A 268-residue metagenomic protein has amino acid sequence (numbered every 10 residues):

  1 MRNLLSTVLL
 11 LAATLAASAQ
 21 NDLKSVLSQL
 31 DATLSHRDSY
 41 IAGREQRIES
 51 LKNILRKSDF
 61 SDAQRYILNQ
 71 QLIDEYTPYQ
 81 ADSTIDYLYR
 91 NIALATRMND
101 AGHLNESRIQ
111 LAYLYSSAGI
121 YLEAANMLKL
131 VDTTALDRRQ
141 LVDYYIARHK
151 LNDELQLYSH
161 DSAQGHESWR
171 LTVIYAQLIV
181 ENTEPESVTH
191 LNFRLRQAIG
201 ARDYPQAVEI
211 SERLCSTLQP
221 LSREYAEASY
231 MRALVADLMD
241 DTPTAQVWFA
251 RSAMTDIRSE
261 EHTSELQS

Functional and structural regions predicted by a protein language model:
M1-R2, T255: Secondary-structure transition/capping motifs at alpha-helix termini and the adjoining loop/turn into the next element
R2-L9: Sec-dependent signal peptide recognition, specifically the positively charged N-region followed immediately by
L10-S18: Hydrophobic h-region of N-terminal signal peptides that target proteins for export in Gram-negative bacteria
A17-S264, S268: A "functional boundary" signal
